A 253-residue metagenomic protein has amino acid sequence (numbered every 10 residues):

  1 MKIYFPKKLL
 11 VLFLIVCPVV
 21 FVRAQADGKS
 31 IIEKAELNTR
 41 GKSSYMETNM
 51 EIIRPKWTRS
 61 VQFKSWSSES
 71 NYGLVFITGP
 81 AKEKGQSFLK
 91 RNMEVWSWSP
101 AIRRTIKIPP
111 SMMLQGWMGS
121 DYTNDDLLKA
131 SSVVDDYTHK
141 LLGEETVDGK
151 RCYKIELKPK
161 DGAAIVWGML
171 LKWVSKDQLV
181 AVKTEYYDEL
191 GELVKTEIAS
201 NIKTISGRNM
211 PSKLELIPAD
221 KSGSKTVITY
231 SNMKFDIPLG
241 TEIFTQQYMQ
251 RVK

Functional and structural regions predicted by a protein language model:
M1-V11: Bacterial N-terminal signal peptides that target proteins for export
V11-V20: Bacterial N-terminal signal peptides
Q25-S43, N49, T58-R59, S87 (+3 more regions): Flexible, processing/modification-adjacent segments and terminal tails in exported/periplasmic/extracellular proteins
M46, G73-I77, V95-S99, T105-K107 (+4 more regions): Short hydrophobic/aromatic-rich beta-strand segments that constitute the beta-sheet cores of beta-sandwich/beta-barrel
E47-K82: N-terminal, post-signal-peptide region of Sec/Tat-exported proteins
W57-Q62, E83-S87, T105, M169 (+2 more regions): Short, mixed charged/polar active-site loops that provide acid/base catalysis or chelate metal/phosphate cofactors
F63-S67, S87-F88, L142, S200-I202: Short, exposed beta-strand/loop patches in secreted or surface proteins that constitute
L128, D148-Q246: Gly/Pro-enriched, hydrophobic low-complexity segments that function as extracytoplasmic propeptides/linkers
